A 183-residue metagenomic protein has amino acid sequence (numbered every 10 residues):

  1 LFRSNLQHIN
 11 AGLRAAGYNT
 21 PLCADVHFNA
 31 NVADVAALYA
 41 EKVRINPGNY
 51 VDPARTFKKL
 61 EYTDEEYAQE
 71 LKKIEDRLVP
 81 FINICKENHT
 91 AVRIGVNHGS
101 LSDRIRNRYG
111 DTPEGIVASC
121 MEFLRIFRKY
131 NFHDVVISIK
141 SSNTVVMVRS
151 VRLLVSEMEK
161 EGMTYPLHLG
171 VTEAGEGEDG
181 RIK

Functional and structural regions predicted by a protein language model:
N5-H8, V32-L38, A54-F57, N97 (+3 more regions): Short acidic, glycine/serine/threonine-rich loops at helix termini
L6-G17, I82-K86, V151, V155-E159: Surface-exposed amphipathic alpha-helices with a cationic face
R14, A37-V43, V155-E159, M163: Glycine-enriched alpha-helix->loop->beta-strand junction motifs that scaffold or abut catalytic
A16-G17, A40-R77, R104-G115: Glycine-rich tight-turn/loop motif centered on a GG-T
T20-V26, V43-I45, V92-V96, V135-I139 (+1 more regions): Hydrophobic faces of well-ordered beta-strands that scaffold small-molecule active sites in alpha/beta enzyme cores
V32-A37, I74-V92, S156: Short amphipathic alpha-helices and their capping/turn segments at secondary-structure boundaries
D64-I74, R106-K183: Catalytic alpha/beta core domains of metabolic enzymes, predominantly
